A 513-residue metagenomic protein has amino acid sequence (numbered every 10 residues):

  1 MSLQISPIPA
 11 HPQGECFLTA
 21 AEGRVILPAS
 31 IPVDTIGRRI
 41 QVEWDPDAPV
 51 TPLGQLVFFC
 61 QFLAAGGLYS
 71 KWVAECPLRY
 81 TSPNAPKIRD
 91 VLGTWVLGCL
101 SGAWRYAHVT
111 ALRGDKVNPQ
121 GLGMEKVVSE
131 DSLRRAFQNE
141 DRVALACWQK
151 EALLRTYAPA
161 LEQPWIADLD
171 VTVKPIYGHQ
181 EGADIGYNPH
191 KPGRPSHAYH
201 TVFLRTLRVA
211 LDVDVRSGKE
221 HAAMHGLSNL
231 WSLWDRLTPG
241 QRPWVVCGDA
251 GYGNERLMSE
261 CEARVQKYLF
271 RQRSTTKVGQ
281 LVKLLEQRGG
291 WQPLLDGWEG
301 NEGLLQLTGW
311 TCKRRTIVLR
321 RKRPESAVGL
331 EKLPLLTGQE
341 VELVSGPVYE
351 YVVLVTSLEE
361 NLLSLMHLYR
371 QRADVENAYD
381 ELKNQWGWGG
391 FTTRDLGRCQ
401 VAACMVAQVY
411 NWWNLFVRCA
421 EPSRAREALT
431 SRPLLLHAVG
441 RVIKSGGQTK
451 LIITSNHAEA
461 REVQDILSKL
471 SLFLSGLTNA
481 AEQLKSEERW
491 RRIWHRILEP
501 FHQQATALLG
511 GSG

Functional and structural regions predicted by a protein language model:
S2-R194, Y199-P239, G440-G513: Dynamic "connector" segments at or just before major functional cores
L3-Q4, L27-R38, V42, K267-N377 (+2 more regions): An anionic, glycine-rich sequence signature occurring as long contiguous blocks
F62, T94-W95, V109, S129 (+9 more regions): Short, conserved catalytic/metal-binding motifs centered on acidic residues
F62, V109, L362-M405, V409-W413: Short amphipathic alpha-helical "interface-anchor" segments enriched in bulky aromatics
K116-P119, K174-I176, V209, K219-E220 (+8 more regions): Flexible loop/turn segments at secondary-structure boundaries
E181-G186, E260-Q266, K283-G289: Short secondary-structure boundary/capping segments
E220-Q280: Domain-level cores of phosphate- or acyl-group-handling catalytic modules
G389-I453: Basic, amphipathic alpha-helical segments enriched in Lys/Arg and hydrophobic/aromatic residues
